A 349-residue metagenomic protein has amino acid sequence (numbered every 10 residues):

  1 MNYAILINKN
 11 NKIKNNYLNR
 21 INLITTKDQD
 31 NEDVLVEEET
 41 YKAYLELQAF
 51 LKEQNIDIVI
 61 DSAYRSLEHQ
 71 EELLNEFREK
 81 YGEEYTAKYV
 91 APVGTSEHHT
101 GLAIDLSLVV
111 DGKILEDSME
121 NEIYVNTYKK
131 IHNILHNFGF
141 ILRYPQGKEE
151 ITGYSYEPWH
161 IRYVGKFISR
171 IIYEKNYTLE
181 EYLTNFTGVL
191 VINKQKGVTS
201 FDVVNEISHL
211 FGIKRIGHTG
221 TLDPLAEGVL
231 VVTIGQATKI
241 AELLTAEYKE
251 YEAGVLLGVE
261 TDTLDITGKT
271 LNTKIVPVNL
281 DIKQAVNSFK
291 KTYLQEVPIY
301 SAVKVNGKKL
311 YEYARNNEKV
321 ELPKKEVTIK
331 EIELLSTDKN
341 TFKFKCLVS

Functional and structural regions predicted by a protein language model:
M1-N185: Extracytoplasmic cell-surface/polysaccharide-interacting catalytic and binding patches
T184-S349: Catalytic/RNA-binding core of pseudouridine synthases
